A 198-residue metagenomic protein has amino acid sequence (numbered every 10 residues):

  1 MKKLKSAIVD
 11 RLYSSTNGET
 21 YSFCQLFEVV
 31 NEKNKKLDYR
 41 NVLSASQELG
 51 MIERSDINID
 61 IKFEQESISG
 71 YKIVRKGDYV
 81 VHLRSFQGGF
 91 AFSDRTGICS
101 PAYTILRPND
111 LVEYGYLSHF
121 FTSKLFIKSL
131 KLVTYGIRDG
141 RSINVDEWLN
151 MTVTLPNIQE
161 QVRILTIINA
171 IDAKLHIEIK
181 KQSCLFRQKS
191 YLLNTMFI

Functional and structural regions predicted by a protein language model:
M1-K2, D110: Short capping loops/turns at secondary-structure boundaries
K2-V9, N17-E19, L117, N150-S190: Amphipathic alpha-helical segments
K3-K36: Non-catalytic DNA-recognition/assembly elements of restriction-modification systems
C24-L155: DNA target-recognition domains and sequence-specific DNA-contacting regions of bacterial/archaeal
T195-I198: Short hydrophobic/aromatic patches at helix-to-coil boundaries
